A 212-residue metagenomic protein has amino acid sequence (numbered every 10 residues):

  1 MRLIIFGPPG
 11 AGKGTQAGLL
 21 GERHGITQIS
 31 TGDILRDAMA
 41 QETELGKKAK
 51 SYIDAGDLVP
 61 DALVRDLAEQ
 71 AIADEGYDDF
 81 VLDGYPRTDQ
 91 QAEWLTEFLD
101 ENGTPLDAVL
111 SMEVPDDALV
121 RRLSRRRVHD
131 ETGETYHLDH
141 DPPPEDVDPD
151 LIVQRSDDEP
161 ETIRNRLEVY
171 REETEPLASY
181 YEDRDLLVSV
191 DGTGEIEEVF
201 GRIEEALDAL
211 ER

Functional and structural regions predicted by a protein language model:
M1-R212: Glycine-rich phosphate-binding loop of ATP-dependent small-molecule kinases
